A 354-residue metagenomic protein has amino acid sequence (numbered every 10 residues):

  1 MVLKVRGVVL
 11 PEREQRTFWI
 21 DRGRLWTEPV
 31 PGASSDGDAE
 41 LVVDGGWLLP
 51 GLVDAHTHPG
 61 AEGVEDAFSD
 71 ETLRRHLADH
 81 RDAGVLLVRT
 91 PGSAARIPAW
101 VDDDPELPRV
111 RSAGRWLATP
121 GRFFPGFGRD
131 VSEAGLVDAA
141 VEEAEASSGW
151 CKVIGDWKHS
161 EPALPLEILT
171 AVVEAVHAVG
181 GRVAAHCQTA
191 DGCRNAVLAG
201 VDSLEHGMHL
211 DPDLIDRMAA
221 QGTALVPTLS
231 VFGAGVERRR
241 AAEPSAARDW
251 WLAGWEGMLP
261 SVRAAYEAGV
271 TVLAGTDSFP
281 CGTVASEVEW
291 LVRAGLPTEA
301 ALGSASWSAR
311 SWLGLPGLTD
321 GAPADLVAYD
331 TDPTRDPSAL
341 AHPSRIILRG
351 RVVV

Functional and structural regions predicted by a protein language model:
M1-D36, D44, L48, T331-D336 (+1 more regions): N-terminal metal-binding scaffold of metallo-dependent hydrolase/deaminase domains
R6, W307-S308, T319-V354: C-terminal cap of metal-dependent C-N hydrolases
G46-D104, G121-G126, A196-A199: Metal-associated gating/positioning segment near the N- to mid-region
S69-D79, G128-A144, Q188-G192: Short, acidic/polar
L73-P98, L107-W116, E143-K158, R182 (+2 more regions): Divalent metal-dependent hydrolysis catalytic cores, especially in the metallo-beta-lactamase
G121-A171: Active-site gating/metal-coordination segments in enzymes
H159-E256, E267-L273, S278-F279, P297 (+1 more regions): Active-site core of metal-dependent hydrolases
A178, A253-D332: His/Asp/Glu-enriched, well-ordered alpha-helical/loop segment that forms or immediately abuts the divalent-metal
